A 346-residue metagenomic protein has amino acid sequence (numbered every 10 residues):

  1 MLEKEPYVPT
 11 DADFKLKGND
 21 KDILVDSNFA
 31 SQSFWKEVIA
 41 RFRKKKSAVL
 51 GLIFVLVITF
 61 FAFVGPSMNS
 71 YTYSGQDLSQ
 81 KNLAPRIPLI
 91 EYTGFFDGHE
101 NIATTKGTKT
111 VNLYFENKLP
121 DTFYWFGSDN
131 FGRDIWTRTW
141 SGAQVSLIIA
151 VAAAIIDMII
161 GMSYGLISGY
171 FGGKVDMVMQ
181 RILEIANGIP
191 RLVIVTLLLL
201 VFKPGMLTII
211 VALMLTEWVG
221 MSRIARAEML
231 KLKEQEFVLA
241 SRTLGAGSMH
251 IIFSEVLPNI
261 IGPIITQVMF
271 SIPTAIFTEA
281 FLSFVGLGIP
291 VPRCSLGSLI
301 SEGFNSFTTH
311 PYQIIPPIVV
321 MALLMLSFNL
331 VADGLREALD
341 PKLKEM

Functional and structural regions predicted by a protein language model:
M1-M158, M162, S306-S327, V331 (+1 more regions): Gly/Trp-centered helix-boundary motif
S128-M346: Alpha-helical transmembrane segments of integral membrane proteins, especially multi-pass inner/plasma-membrane
